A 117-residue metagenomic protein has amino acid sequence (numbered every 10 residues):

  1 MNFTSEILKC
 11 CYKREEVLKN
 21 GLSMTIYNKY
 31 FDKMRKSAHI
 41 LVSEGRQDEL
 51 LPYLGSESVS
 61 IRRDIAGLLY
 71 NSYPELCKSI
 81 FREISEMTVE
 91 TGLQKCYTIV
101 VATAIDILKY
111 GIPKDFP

Functional and structural regions predicted by a protein language model:
N2-L8, V17, V42-Y53, P74-E86 (+1 more regions): Amphipathic alpha-helical scaffolding segments comprising HEAT/armadillo-like alpha-solenoid repeats
N2-Y12, G21-V42, R63-P74, Q94-K114: Structural detector for internal amphipathic alpha-helices that build alpha-solenoid repeat scaffolds
Q47-V59, G67-L68: Conserved interaction-surface patches within small, structured recognition/assembly domains
E57-V59, T88-L93, Y97: Short inter-helical turns and helix N-cap capping residues of alpha-solenoid HEAT/ARM repeat scaffolds
